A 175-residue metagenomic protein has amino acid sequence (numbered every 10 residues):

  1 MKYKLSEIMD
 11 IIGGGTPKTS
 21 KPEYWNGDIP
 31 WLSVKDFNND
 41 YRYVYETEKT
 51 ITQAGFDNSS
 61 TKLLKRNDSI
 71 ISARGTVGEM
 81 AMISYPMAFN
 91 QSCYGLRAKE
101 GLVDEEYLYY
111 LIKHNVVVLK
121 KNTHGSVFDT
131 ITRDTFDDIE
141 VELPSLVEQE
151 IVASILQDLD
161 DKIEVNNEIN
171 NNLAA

Functional and structural regions predicted by a protein language model:
M1-G15, W31, D138-A175: Non-catalytic DNA-recognition/assembly elements of restriction-modification systems
S6-P22, K35-R66: Sequence-specific dsDNA recognition surfaces
K21-I29, Y43-I51, T61-K65, E79-Q91 (+1 more regions): Short, surface-exposed loop/turn microsegments at beta-strand edges and helix-strand junctions
F37-N38, G75-V77, H124-G125: Short glycine-enriched loops at secondary-structure junctions
D57, T76, S92, N115: A generic "binding-loop/recognition-motif" signal
A73, M87-Y94, G125-A153: A short glycine-rich beta-alpha junction/loop motif
D104-T135, I139: Short, positively charged
